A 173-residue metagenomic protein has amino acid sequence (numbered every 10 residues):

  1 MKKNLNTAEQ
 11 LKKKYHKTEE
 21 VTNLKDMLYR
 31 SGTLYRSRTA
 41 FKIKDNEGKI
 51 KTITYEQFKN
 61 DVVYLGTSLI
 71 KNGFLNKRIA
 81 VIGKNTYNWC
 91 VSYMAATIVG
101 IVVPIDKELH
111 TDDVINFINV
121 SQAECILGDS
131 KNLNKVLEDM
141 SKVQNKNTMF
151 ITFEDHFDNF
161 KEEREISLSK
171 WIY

Functional and structural regions predicted by a protein language model:
M1-L24, K44: Flexible, non-catalytic linker and terminal segments flanking ANL/adenylate-forming cores
N4, L28-I53, D158: AMP-dependent adenylate-forming
E47, N134-Y173: ANL superfamily adenylate-forming
K49-T52, G66-L109: Conserved AMP-binding/adenylate-forming
T67, K107-D139: Conserved ATP-dependent adenylate/AMP-binding module captured primarily in the ANL superfamily
I82-K84, K107, G128-K131, F153-D155: Structural motif
